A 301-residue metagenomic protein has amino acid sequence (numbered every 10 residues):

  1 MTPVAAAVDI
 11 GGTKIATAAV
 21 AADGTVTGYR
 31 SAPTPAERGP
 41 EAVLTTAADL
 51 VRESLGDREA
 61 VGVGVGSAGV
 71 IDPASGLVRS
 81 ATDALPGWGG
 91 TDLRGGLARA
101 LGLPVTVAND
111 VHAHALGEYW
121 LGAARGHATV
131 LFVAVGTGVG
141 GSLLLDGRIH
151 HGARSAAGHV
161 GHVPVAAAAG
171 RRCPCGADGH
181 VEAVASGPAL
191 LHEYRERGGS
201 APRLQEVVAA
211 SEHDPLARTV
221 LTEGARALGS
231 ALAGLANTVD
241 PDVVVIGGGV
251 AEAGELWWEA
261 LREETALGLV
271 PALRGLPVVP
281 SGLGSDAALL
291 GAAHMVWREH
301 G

Functional and structural regions predicted by a protein language model:
M1-G62, D72-L77, G95-V105, G117-T129 (+2 more regions): ATP-binding/phosphotransfer module of carbohydrate and carboxylate kinases, centering on a glycine-rich
D9, G64-A68, F132-G138, S142-L144: Short beta-strand segments
K14-I15, A113, G138-S142, L289: Short glycine/serine/threonine-rich phosphate/pyrophosphate-binding segments that cradle anionic phosphate groups
L77-G89: A charged helix-plus-loop insertion that forms the helical arch/lid used to bind and gate nucleic-acid substrates
H114-W120, G141-L143, H162-V163: Adenylate-forming
A156-V160: Structural signature of FAD isoalloxazine-binding scaffolds in flavoprotein oxidoreductases
